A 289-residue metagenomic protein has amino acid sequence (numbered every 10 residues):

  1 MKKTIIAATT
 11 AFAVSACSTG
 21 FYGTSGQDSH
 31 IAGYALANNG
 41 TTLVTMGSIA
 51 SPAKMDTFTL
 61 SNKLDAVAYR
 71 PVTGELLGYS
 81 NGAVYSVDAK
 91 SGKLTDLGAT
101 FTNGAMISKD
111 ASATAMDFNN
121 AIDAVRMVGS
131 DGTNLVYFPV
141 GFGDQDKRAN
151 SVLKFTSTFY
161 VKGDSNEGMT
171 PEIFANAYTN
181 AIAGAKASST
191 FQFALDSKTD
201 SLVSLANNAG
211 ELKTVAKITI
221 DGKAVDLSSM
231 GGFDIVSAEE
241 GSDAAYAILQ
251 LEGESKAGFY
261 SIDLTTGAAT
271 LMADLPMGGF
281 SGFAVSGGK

Functional and structural regions predicted by a protein language model:
M1-G20: Gram-negative bacterial Sec-dependent N-terminal signal peptides
T19-D28, A66-G74, A105-D123, G168-S188 (+2 more regions): Structural signature of eukaryotic scaffold interfaces centered on beta-propeller domains
G23-I49: An edge-strand/N-cap motif at the start of beta-rich repeat modules
D28, L36-N39, Y79, V128-S130 (+3 more regions): Short, solvent-exposed loop/turn segments at conserved positions within beta-propeller repeat blades
A32-L36, G74-G78, Y85, D123-M127 (+3 more regions): Conserved beta-propeller blade signature
G40-M46, A83-D88, G132-P139, K198-N207 (+1 more regions): Structural motif
S51-T59, K93-M106, D146-N166, E211-V225 (+1 more regions): A short beta-strand motif characteristic of beta-propeller blades
A268-K289: Blade-level signature of beta-propeller repeat domains, shared across WD40, Kelch, NHL, RCC1 and BNR/Asp-box propellers
